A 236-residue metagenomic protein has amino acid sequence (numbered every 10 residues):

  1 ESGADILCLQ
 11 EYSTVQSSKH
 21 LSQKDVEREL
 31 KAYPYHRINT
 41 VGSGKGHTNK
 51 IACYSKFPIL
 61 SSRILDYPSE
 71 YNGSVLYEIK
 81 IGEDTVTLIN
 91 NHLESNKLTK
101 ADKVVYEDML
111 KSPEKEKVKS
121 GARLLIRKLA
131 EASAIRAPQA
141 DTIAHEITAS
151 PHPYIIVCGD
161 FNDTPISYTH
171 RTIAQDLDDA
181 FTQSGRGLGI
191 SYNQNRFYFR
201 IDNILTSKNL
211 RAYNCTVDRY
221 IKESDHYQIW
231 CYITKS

Functional and structural regions predicted by a protein language model:
E1-S2: N-terminal signal-anchor transmembrane helix
I6-Y106, Y220: Structured beta-strand-rich core segments of catalytic domains in phosphoester-bond hydrolases
E11, I126-S133, C158: Second-shell loop/turn segments in exported
L21, D25-R28, N49, L124 (+4 more regions): Extracytoplasmic/secreted proteins, especially bacterial periplasmic and envelope-associated proteins
N39-G42, E83-D84, N96, K117-L124 (+3 more regions): Short C-terminal domain-edge/linker segments immediately following a structured domain
S69, E131-T142: Soluble or luminal CAZymes and related metallo-dependent hydrolases
E78, A137-I156, F161-S236: Metal-dependent phosphoester-hydrolase catalytic domains
K103-L129: A solvent-exposed, charged loop/short amphipathic helix patch at secondary-structure junctions
